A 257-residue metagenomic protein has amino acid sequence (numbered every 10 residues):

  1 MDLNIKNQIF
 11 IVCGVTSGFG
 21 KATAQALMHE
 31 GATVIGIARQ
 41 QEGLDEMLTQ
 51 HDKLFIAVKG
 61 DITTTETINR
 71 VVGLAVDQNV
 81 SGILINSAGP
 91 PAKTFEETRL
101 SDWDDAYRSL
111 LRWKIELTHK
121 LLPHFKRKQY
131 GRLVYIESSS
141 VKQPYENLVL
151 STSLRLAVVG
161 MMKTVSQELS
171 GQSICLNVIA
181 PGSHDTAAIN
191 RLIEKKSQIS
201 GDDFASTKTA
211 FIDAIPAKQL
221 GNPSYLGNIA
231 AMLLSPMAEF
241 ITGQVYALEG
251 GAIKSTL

Functional and structural regions predicted by a protein language model:
I9, T16-S17: Conserved glycine-rich cofactor-binding loop
L84-A92, G251: Conserved NAD(P)H cofactor-binding loop of Rossmann-fold oxidoreductase domains
P91-Y107, F211: Substrate-binding pocket helix/loop in short-chain dehydrogenase/reductase
P123, Q167-E168, E239: Alpha-helical segment proximal to the catalytic Tyr-Lys
R132-V158, M162-G171, G182-H184: Catalytic loop of short-chain dehydrogenase/reductase
Q143, A231, T242-L257: Short C-terminal tail/terminal secondary-structure segment of NAD(P)H-dependent dehydrogenase/reductase domains
S170, C175, I241-G243: Short, small/polar-rich loop/turn modules that mediate ligand/substrate recognition or access, typified
